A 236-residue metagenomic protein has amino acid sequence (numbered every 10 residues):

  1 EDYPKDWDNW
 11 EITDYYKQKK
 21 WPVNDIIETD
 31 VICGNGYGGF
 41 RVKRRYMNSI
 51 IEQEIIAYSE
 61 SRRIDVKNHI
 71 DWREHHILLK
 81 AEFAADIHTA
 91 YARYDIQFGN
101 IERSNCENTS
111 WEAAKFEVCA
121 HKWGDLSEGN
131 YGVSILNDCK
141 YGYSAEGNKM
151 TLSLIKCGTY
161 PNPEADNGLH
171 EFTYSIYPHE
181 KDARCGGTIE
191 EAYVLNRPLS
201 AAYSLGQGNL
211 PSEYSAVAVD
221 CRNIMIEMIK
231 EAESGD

Functional and structural regions predicted by a protein language model:
E1-D236: C-terminal (or distal) subdomains of carbohydrate-active enzymes
